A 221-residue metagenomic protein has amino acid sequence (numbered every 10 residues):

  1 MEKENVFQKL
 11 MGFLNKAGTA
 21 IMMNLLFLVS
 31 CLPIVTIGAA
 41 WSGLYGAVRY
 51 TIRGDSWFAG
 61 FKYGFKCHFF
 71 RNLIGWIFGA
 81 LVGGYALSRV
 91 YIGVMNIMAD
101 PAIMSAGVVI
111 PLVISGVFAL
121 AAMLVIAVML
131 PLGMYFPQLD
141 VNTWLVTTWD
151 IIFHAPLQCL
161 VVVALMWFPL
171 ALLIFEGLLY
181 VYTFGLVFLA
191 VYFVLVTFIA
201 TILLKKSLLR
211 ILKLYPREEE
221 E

Functional and structural regions predicted by a protein language model:
M1-L112, M123-V128, L132-E221: Helix-coil boundary and N-terminal low-complexity module in membrane systems
I114-F118: Cyclin-like alpha-helical protein-protein interaction core
